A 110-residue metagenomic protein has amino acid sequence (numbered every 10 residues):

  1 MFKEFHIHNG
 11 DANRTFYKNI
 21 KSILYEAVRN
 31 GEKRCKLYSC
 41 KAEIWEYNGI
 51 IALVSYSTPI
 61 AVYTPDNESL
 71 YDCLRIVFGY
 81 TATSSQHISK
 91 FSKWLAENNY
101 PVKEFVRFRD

Functional and structural regions predicted by a protein language model:
M1-D110: Terminal leader/tail segments of proteins
